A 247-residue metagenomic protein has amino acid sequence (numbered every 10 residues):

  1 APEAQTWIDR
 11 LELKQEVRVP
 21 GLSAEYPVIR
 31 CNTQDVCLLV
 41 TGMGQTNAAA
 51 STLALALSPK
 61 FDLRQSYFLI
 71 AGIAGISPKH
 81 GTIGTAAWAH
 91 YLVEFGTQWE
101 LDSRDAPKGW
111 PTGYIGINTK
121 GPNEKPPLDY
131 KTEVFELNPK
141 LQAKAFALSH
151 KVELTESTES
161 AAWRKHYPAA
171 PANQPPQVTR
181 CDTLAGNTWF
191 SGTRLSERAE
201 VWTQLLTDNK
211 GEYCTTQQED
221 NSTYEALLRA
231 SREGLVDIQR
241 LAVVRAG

Functional and structural regions predicted by a protein language model:
A1-G247: Accessory terminal and edge-of-domain segments that mediate assembly/interaction and cofactor placement around
